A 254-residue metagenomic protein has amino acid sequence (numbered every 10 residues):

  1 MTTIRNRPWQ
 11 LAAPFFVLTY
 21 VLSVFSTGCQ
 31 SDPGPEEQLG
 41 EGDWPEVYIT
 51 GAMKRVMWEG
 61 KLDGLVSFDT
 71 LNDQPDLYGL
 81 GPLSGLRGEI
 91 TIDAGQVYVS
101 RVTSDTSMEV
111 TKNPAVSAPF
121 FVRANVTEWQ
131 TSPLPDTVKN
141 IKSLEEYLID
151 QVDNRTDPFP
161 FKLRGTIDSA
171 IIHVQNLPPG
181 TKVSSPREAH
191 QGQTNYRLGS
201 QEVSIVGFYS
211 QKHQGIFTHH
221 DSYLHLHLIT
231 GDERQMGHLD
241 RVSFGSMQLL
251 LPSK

Functional and structural regions predicted by a protein language model:
M1-Q10: N-terminal secretory signal peptides that target proteins for export/translocation
F25-G28: C-terminal motif of bacterial Sec signal peptides marking the signal peptidase cleavage site
Q30-D32: Bacterial signal peptide processing site
G60-S117: N-terminal low-complexity or amphipathic/hydrophobic leaders
V99-F159: Contiguous hydrophobic, core-forming segments of folded domains
L134-Q191: Mid-length scaffold segments of soluble, non-membrane domains
P178-L224, T230: Short, hydrophobic/π-rich interface segment
S222, H227-K254: C-terminal structured interaction module
